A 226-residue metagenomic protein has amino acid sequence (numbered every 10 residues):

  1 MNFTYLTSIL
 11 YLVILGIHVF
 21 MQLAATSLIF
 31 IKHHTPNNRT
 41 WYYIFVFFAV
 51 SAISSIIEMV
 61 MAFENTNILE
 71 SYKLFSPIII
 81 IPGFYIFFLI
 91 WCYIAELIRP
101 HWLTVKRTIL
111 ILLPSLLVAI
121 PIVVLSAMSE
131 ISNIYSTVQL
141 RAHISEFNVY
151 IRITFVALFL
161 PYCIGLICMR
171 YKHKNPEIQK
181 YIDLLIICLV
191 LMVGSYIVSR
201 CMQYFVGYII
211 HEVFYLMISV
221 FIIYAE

Functional and structural regions predicted by a protein language model:
M1-A127, N133-Q139, L166-H173: N-terminal low-complexity or simple alpha-helical regulatory segments that function as activation/interaction modules
Y11-I14, I210, M217: Short, solvent-exposed segments of well-ordered alpha helices
H18, Q22, E58, R152 (+4 more regions): Functionally constrained cores in energy, signaling, and assembly domains
T35-S54, L110-L113, Q139-M202, F214-M217 (+1 more regions): Alpha-helical transmembrane segments of multi-pass integral membrane proteins
I80-I86, E212-E226: Hydrophobic alpha-helical transmembrane segments and immediately flanking/interface helices in integral membrane
Y204-I209: Membrane-interface helix caps and helix-loop-helix hairpins in membrane proteins
